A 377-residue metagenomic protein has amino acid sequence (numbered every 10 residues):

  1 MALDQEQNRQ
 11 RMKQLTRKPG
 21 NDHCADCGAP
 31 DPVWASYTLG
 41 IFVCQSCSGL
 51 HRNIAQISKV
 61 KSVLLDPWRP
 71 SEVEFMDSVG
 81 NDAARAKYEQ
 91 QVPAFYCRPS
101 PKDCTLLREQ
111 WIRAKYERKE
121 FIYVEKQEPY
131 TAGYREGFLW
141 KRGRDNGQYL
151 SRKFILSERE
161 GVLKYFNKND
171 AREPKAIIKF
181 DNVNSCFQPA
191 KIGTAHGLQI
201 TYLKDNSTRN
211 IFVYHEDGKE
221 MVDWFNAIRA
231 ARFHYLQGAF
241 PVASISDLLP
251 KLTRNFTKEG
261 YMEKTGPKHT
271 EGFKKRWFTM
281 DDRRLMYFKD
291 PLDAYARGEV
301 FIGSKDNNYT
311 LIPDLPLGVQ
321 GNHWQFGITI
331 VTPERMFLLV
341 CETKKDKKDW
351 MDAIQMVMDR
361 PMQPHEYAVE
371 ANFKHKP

Functional and structural regions predicted by a protein language model:
A2-E6, L65-R69, R85-F95, G133 (+2 more regions): Surface-exposed beta-strand-to-loop junctions that form interaction patches on eukaryotic regulatory domains
Q5-T16, Q45-P129: Cys/His-rich, Zn2+-coordinating zinc-finger modules
C24-C27, C44: Short cysteine-rich clusters marking metal-coordination/redox-active sites
P30-L39: Canonical RING-type zinc finger of E3 ubiquitin-protein ligases
S100-T131, A190, F212-L248: Eukaryotic cytoplasmic intrinsically disordered, serine/threonine/proline-rich low-complexity regulatory regions
A132-Y134, F233-Y295, F301-I302, D306-Q325 (+1 more regions): Disordered regulatory linkers adjacent to lipid/PI-binding modules
R135-I178, W224, T257-V300, W350: Polybasic phosphoinositide-binding surfaces of eukaryotic membrane-targeting domains
N146-R152, S185-Y235, H269-K275, T310-A371: Canonical pleckstrin homology
